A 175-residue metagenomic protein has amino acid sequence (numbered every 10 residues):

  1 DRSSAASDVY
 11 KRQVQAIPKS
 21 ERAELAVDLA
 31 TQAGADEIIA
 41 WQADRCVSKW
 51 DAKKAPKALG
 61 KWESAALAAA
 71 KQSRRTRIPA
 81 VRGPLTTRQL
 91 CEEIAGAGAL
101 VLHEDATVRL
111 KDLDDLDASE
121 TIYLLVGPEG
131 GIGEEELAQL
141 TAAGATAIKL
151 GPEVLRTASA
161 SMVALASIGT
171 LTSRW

Functional and structural regions predicted by a protein language model:
D1-A6, Y10: Single conserved hydrophobic/aromatic residue that forms the stacking wall/gate of nucleotide- or nucleobase-binding
K11-K49: Ordered, amphipathic secondary-structure segments that act as subunit-interaction surfaces in large macromolecular
V14, I39, R82, G98-L102 (+1 more regions): Hydrophobic/aromatic beta-strand patches that form the interior of the parallel beta-sheet core in alpha/beta enzyme
Q42, H103-A106, P128, P152: Short secondary-structure boundary segments
C46-L125: S-adenosyl-L-methionine/SAH cofactor-binding core of RNA-modifying enzymes
T121-Q139: A C-terminal functional module that forms or caps the active site or interfaces directly with catalytic machinery
E134-W175: Structured adenosyl-cofactor binding patch, chiefly the S-adenosyl-L-methionine
